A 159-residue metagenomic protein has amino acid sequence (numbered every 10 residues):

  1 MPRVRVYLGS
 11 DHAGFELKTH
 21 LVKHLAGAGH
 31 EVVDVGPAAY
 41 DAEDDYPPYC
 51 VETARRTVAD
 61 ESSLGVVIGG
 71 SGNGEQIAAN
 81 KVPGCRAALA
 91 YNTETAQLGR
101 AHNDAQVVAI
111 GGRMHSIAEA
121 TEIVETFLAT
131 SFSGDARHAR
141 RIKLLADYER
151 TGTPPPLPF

Functional and structural regions predicted by a protein language model:
M1, T57-E61, N80, R100-H102 (+1 more regions): Solvent-exposed alpha-helices and their adjacent loops that cap or buttress functional pockets in soluble metabolic
P2-V6: Extreme N-terminal starter segment of soluble prokaryotic enzymes
Y7-G27: Glycine-rich phosphate/diphosphate-binding loop of Rossmann-like nucleotide-binding domains
Y7-G9, A13-G14, T93-F159: C-terminal binding/interaction regions
K18, C50, E75, A120-T121 (+1 more regions): A general structural signal for well-ordered alpha-helical segments in protein cores
A28, V82-G84, N103: Short, structured coil segments at secondary-structure junctions
E31-A42: A short beta-strand-loop structural module common to alpha/beta enzyme folds
Y49-A90: Helix-adjacent hinge/juxtasegments
